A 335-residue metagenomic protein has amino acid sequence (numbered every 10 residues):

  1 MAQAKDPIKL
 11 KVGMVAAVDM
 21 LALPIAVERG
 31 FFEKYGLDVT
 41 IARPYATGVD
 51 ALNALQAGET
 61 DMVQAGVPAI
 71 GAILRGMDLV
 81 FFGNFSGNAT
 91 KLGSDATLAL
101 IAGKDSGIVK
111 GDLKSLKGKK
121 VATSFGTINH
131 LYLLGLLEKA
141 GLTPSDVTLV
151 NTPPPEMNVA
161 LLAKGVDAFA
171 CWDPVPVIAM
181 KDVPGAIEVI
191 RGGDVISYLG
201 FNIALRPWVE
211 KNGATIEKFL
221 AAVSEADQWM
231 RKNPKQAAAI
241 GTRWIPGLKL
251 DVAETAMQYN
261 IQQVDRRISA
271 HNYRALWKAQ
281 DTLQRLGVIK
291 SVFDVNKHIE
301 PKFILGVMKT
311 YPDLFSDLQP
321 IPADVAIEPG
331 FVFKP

Functional and structural regions predicted by a protein language model:
A2-T143, T148-N151, N158, D167 (+4 more regions): Short, glycine-/small- and polar/acidic-enriched structural segments that line small-molecule recognition paths
A17, Y45-V49, T123, T127-I128 (+5 more regions): Soluble non-cytosolic domains of exported or imported proteins
L21, R29-G30, V49, N53 (+13 more regions): Solvent-exposed, polar/charged alpha-helical surfaces in well-ordered, non-transmembrane soluble domains, broadly
T40, T47-G48, T255-I261, D294-L305: Short linear loop/turn motifs
E59-V63, L162-A163, N260-Y273, G306-L314: Short amphipathic alpha-helical segments at helix boundaries and their inter-helical linkers
P68, K104, P155-G247: Pocket-lining segment of extracytoplasmic ligand-binding domains
N212-D294: Secondary-structure end/capping motifs
Q284-P335: Conserved C-terminal helix/tail region of periplasmic/extracytoplasmic solute-binding proteins
